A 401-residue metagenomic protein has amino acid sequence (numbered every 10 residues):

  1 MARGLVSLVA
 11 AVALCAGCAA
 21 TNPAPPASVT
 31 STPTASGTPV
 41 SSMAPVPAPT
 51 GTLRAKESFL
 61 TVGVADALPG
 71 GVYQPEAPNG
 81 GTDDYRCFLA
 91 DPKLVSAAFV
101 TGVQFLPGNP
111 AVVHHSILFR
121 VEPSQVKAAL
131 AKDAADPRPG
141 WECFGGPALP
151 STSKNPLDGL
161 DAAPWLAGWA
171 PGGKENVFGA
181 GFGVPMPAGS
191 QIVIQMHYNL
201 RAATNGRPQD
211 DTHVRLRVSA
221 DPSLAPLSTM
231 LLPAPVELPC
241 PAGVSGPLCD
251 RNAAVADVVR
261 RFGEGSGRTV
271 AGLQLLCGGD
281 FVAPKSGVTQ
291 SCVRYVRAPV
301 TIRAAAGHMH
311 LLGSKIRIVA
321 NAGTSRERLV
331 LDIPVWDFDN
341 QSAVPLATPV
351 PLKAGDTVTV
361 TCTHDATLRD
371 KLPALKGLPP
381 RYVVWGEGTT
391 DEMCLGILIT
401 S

Functional and structural regions predicted by a protein language model:
M1-L8: Bacterial N-terminal signal peptides that target proteins for export
A10, N22, A27-S28, D391 (+1 more regions): In a subset of proteins, long, contiguous C-terminal domains/tails are tracked
L14-G17: C-terminal motif of bacterial Sec signal peptides marking the signal peptidase cleavage site
A19-P47: Short, low-complexity, disordered segments immediately C-terminal to signal peptides in bacterial exported proteins
V40-T301, A306-S401: Beta-strand-centric surfaces of beta-sandwich/beta-rich domains
